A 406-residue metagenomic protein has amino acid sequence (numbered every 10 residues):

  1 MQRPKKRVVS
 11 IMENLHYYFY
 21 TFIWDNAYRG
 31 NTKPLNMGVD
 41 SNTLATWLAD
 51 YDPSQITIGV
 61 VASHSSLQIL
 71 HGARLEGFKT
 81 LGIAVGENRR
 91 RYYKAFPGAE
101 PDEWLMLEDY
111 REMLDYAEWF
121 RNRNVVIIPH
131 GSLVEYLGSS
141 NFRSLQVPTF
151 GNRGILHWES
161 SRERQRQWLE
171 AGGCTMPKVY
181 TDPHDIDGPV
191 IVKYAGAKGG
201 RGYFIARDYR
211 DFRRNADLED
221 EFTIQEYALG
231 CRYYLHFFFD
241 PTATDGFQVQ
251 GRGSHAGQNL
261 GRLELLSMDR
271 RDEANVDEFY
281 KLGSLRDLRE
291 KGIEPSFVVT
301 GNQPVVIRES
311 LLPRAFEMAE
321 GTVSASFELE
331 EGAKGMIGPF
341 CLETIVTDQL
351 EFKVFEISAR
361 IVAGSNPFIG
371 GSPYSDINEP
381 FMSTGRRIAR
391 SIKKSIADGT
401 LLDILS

Functional and structural regions predicted by a protein language model:
P34-A45: Positively charged, low-complexity intrinsically disordered leader regions
G38, V305-S406: ATP-dependent carboxylate activation and anion-phosphoryl transfer catalytic cores that bind Mg-ATP to form
G72, V85-V190, A197-K198, D208: Conserved N-proximal alpha/beta basic substrate-recognition cap immediately N-terminal to, or forming the N-lobe
L169, D187-Y203, D220-G230: ATP-grasp fold ATP-binding core
R207-P295, N302-V323, F327-K353: Phosphate-binding site of ATP-dependent enzymes
